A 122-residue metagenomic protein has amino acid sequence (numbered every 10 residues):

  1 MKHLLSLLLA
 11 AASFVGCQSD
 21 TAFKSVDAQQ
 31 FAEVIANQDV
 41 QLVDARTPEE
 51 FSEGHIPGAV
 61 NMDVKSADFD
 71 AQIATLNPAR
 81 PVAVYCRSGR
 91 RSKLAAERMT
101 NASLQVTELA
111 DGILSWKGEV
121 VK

Functional and structural regions predicted by a protein language model:
K2-L4, C17-V34, V40, E49-P81 (+1 more regions): Rhodanese-like catalytic fold shared by cysteine-dependent sulfurtransferases and DSP/PTP-type phosphatases
S6-F14: Bacterial N-terminal signal peptides
L42-D44: Structural scaffold elements adjacent to functional motifs in cytosolic proteins
V84-Y85: Short, surface-exposed ligand- or partner-binding patches at beta-edge/loop junctions that are enriched in aromatics
